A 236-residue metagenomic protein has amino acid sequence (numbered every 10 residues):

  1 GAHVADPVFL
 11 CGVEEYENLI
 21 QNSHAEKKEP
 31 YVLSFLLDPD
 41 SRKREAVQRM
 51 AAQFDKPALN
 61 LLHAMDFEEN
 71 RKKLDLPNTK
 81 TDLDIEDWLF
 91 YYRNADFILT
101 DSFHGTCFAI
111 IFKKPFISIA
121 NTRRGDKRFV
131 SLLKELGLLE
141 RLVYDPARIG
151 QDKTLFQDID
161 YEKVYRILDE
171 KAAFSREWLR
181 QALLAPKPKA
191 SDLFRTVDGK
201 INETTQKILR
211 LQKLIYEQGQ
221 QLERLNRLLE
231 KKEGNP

Functional and structural regions predicted by a protein language model:
G1-G234: Active-site anion-handling motifs in enzyme catalytic cores
